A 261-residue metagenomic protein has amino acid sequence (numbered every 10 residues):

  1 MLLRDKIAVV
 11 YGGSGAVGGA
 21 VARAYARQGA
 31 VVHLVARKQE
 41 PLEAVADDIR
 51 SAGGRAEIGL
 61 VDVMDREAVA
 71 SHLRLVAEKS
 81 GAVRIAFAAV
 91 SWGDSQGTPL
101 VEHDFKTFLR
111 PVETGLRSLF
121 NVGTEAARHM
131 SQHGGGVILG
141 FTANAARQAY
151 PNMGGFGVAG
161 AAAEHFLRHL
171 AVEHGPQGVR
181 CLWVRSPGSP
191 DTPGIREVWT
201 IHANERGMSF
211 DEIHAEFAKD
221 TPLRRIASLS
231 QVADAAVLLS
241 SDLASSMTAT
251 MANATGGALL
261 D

Functional and structural regions predicted by a protein language model:
I7, S14-G15: Conserved glycine-rich cofactor-binding loop
W92, F105, P111, V137-A163 (+2 more regions): Catalytic loop of short-chain dehydrogenase/reductase
Q96-L100, D104-V112, F217: Substrate-binding pocket helix/loop in short-chain dehydrogenase/reductase
G97, R225, A236-V237, T248-D261: Short C-terminal tail/terminal secondary-structure segment of NAD(P)H-dependent dehydrogenase/reductase domains
G123-T124, R168: A short, exposed helix-loop element centered on a Lys and neighboring polar residues
R128, V172-E173, S245: Alpha-helical segment proximal to the catalytic Tyr-Lys
G175, R180, M247-A249: Short, small/polar-rich loop/turn modules that mediate ligand/substrate recognition or access, typified
